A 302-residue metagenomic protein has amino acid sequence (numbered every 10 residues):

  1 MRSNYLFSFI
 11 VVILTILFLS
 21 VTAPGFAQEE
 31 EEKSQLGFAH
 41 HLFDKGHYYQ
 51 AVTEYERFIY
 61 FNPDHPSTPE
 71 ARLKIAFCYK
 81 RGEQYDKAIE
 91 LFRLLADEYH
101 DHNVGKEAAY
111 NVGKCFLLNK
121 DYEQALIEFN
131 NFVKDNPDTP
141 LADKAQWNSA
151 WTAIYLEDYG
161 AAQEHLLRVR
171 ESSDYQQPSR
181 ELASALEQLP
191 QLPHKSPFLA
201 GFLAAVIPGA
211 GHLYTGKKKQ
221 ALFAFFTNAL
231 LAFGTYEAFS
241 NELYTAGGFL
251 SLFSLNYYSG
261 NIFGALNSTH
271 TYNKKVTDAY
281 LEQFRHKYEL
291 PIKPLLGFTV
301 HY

Functional and structural regions predicted by a protein language model:
I16, F26-F38, Q50, F116-N119 (+8 more regions): Replace "edges of transmembrane helices
E29-E30, P66-T68, N103-G105, P140: Residue signature of alpha-solenoid helical repeat architecture, marking inter-repeat boundaries and helix-start
E31-N62, F77, R81: Alpha-helical segment of the N-proximal tetratricopeptide repeat
R57-D64, L94-H102, N131-T139, R168-Y175: Solenoid-like repeat scaffolds
E70, Q84, E107, D121 (+2 more regions): Hydrophobic alpha-helical membrane segments
